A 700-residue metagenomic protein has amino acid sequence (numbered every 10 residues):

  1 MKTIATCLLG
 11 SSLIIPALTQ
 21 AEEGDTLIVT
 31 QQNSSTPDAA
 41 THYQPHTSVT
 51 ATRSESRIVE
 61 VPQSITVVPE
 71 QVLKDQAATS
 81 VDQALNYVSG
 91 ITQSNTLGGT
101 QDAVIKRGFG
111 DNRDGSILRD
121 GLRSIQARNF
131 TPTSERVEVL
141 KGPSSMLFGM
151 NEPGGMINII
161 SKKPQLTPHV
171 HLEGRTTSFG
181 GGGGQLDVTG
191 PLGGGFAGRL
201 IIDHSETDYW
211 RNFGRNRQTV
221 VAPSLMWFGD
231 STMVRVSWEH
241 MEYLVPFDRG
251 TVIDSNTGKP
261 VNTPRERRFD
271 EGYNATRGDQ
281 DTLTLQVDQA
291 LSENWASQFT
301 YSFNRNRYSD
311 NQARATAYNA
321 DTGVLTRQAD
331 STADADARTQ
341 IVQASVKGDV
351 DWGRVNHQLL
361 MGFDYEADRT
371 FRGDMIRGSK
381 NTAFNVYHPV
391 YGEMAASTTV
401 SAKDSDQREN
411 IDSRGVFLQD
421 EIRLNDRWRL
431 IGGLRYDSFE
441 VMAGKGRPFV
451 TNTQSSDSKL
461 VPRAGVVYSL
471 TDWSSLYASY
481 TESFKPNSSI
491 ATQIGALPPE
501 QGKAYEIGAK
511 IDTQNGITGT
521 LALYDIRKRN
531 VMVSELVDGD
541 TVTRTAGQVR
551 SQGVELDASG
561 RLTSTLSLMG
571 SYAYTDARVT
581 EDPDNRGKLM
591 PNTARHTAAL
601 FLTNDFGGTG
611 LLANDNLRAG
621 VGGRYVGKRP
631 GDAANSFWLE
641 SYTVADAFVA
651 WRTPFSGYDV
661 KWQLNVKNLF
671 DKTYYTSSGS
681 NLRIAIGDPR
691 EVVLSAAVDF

Functional and structural regions predicted by a protein language model:
G24-T167, S483, I507: Acidic, small-polar-rich N-terminal luminal/periplasmic segments of exported/outer-membrane proteins
T133-E135, M146-P223, W227-M233, D281 (+2 more regions): Outer-membrane beta-barrel translocator/receptor signature
P164-H169, L192-F196, S231, N294 (+7 more regions): Short loop/turn motifs that connect adjacent beta-strands in outer-membrane beta-barrel proteins
S205-Y209, T219-A290, F303-T339, K380-E409 (+2 more regions): Acidic/polar loop-and-plug regions of large Gram-negative outer-membrane beta-barrel proteins
A222, M226-F228, A337, N356-L360 (+3 more regions): Structural signature of Gram-negative outer-membrane beta-barrels, strongest in the C-terminal barrel of TonB-dependent
D288-S302, N306-Q312, S475-Y477, P499-R561 (+2 more regions): Membrane-embedded beta-barrel scaffold of Gram-negative outer-membrane proteins
D525, T545-D632, A697: Gram-negative outer-membrane beta-barrel transporters
L612, R624-D632, W651-F700: C-terminal beta-signal and adjacent terminal beta-strands/loops of Gram-negative outer-membrane beta-barrel proteins
